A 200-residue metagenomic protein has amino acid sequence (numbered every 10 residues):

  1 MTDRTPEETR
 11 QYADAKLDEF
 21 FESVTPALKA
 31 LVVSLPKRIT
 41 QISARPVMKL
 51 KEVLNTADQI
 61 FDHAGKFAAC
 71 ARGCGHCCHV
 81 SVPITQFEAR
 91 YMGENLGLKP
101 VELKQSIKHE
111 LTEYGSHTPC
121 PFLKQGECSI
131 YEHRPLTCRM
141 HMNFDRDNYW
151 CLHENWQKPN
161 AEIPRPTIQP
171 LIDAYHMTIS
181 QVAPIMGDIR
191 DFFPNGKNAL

Functional and structural regions predicted by a protein language model:
M1-R72, H76, V80-L200: Short loop/turn segments that flank or connect secondary-structure elements
